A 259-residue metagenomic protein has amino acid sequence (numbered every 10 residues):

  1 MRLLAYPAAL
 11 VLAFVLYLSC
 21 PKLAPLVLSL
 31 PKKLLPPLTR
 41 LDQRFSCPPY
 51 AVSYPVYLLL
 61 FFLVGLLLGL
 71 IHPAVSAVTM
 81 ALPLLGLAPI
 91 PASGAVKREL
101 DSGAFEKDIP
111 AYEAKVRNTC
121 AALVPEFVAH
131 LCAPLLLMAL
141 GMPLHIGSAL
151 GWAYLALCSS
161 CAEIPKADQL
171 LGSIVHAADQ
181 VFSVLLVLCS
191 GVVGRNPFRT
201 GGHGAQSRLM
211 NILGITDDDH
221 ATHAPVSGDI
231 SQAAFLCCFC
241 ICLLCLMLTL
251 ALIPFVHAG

Functional and structural regions predicted by a protein language model:
M1-P110, A114-H145, L170-G259: Hydrophobic alpha-helical transmembrane segments
K107, C161-D168: Inter-helical turn/loop segments and adjacent helix faces that build the functional surface of alpha-helical bundle
A149-E163, D179: Active-site alpha-helical segments that house and flank conserved acidic catalytic motifs for diphosphate chemistry
